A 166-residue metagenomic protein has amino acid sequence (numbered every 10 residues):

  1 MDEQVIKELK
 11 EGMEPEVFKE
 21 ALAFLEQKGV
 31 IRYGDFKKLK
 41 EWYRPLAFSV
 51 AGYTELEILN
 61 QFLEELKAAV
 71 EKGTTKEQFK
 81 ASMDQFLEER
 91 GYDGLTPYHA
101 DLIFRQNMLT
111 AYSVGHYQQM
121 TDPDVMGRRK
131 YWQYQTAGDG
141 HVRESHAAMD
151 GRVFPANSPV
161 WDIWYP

Functional and structural regions predicted by a protein language model:
M1-P166: Domain-core detector
